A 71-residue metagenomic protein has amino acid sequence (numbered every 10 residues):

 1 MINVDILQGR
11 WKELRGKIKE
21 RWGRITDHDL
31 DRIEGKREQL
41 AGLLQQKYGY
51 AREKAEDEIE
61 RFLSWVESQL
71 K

Functional and structural regions predicted by a protein language model:
M1-K71: Intrinsically disordered, low-complexity, hydrophilic segments
